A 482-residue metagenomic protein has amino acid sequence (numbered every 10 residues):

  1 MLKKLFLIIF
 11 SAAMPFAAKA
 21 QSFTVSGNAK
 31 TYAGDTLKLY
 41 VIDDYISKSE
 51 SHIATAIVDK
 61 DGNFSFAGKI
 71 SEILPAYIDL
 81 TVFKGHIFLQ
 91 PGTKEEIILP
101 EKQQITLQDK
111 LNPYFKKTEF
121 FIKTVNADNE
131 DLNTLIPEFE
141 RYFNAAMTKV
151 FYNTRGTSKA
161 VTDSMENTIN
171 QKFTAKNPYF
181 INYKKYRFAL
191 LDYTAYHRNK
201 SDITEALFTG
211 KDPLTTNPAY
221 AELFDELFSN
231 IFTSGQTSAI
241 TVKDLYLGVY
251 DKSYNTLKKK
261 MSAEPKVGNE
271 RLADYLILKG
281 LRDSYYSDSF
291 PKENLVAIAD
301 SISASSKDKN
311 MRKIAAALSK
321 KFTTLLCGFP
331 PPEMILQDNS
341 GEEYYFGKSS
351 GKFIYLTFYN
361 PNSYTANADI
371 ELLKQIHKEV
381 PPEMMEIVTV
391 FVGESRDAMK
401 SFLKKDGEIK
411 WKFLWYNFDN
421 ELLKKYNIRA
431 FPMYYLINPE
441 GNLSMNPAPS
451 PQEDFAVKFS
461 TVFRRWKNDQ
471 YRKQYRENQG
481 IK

Functional and structural regions predicted by a protein language model:
M1-G27, N446: Bacterial Sec-dependent N-terminal signal peptides
Q21-K176, T194, N199-G210: A non-transmembrane, solvent-exposed segment enriched in polar/low-complexity residues
K258-C327, I481-K482: N-terminal targeting signals for export/organelle localization
R312-F346, V457-K458, R464-I481: N-terminal "domain-start" segment that seeds a small globular fold
E342-L373: Short active-site neighborhood of thiol/selenol oxidoreductases, capturing the structured segment around
N367-D406, F418-K424: Structural microenvironment flanking redox-active thiols in thiol-disulfide oxidoreductases
L403-E440: Short, internal strand/loop/helix patches that form the active-site neighborhood or redox-interaction surface
A430-M433, P439-Y471: Non-catalytic, surface beta->alpha helical segment in thiol-disulfide oxidoreductase systems
